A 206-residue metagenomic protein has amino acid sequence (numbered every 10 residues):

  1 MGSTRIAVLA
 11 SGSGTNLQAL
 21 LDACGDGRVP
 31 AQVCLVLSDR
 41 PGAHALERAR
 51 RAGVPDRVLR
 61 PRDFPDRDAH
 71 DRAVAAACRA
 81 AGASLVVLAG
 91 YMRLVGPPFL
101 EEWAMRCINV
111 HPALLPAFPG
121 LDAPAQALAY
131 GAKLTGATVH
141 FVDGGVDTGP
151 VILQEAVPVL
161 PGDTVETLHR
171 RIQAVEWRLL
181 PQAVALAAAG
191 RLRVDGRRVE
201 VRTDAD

Functional and structural regions predicted by a protein language model:
M1-H44, R48: N-terminal Rossmann-like dinucleotide-binding module
A23, A89-E200: Donor/substrate-binding cores of folate-linked one-carbon enzymes
C34, S84, M105: Conserved acidic residues
H44-D63: Conserved nucleotide-sugar phosphate-binding/catalytic loop shared by glycosyltransferases and other
P55, S84, K133: Residue-level detector of anion-binding/catalytic polar loops
V58-A83, L88, M92: Glycine/small-residue-rich loop that forms an oxyanion/phosphate-binding "nest" at active or ligand-binding sites
